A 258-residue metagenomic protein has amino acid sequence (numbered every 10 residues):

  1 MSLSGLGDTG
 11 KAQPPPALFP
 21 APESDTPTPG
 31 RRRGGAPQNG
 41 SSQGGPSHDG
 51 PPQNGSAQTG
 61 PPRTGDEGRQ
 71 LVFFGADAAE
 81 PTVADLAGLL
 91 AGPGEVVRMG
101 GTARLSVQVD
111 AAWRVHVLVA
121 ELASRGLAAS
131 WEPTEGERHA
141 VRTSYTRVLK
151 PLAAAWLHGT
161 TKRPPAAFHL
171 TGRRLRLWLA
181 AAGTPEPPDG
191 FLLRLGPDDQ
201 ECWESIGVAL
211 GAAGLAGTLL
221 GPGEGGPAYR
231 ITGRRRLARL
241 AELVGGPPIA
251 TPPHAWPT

Functional and structural regions predicted by a protein language model:
M1-T258: Internal intein/HINT superfamily modules and their associated LAGLIDADG
